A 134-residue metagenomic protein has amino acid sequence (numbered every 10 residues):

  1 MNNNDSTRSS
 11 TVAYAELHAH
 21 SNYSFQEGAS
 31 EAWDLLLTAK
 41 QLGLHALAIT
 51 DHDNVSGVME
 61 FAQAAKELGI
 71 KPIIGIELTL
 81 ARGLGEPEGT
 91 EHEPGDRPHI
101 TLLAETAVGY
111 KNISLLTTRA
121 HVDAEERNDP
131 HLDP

Functional and structural regions predicted by a protein language model:
M1-P134: Phosphodiester-processing cores and adjacent nucleic acid-binding clamps
